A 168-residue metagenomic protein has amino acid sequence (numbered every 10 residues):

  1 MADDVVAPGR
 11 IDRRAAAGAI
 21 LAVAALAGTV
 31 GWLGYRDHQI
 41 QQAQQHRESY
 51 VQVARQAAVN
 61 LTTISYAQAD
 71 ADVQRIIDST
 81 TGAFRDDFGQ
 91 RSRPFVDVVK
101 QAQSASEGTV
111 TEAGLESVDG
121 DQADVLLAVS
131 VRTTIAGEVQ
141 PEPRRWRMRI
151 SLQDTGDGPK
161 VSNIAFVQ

Functional and structural regions predicted by a protein language model:
M1-Q42: Amphipathic, hydrophobic N-terminal targeting peptides for secretion and organelle import
Q45-P94, V98-Q101: Core segments of small alpha/beta cavity-forming domains
N60, T133-E138: A short, acidic/glycine-rich surface segment
S92, L127-V131, A165-F166: A mature extracytoplasmic/lumenal domain signature
A102-I135: Surface-exposed, charged secondary-structure patches
D124, R145-Q168: Short beta-strand edge/turn micro-motifs at domain boundaries
A136-E142, S162: Solvent-exposed, non-transmembrane alpha-helical starts
